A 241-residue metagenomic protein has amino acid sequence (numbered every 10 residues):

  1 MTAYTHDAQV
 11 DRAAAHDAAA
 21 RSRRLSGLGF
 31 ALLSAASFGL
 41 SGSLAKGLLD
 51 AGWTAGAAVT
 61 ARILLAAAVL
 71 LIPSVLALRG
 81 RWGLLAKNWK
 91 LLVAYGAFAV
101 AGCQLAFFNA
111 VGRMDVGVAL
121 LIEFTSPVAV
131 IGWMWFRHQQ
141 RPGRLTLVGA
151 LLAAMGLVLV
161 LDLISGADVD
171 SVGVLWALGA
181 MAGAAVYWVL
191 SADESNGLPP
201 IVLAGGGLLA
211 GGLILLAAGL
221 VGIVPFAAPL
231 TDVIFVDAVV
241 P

Functional and structural regions predicted by a protein language model:
T2-A61, G166-D193, I201-V202, L213-A217 (+1 more regions): Glycine-/small-residue-enriched transmembrane alpha-helix faces in small-molecule transporters and effluxers
A3-A8, L70, G132-W133, P142-L163 (+2 more regions): Hydrophobic transmembrane alpha-helices of multi-pass small-molecule transport proteins
S37-G42, L71-G117, E123, L159 (+1 more regions): Specific transmembrane alpha-helical segments of multi-pass solute transporters/efflux pumps, especially DMT/EamA
L48, A58, R62, V93 (+6 more regions): Hydrophobic/aromatic residues within transmembrane alpha-helices of multi-pass small-molecule transporters
G56-A57, K90, G117, G143 (+1 more regions): Residues that define the loop-to-transmembrane-helix transition and helix capping in multi-pass membrane transporters
A57-A68, Q104-R141, A180: Specific alpha-helical transmembrane segments that line the substrate/conduction pathway and gating interfaces
A67-A86, L152-D170, A210-V240: Membrane-interface helix-cap regions at the ends of transmembrane helices in multi-pass membrane proteins
A86, L120-E123, F136-L159, A167-V174: Loop-to-transmembrane alpha-helix entry segments
